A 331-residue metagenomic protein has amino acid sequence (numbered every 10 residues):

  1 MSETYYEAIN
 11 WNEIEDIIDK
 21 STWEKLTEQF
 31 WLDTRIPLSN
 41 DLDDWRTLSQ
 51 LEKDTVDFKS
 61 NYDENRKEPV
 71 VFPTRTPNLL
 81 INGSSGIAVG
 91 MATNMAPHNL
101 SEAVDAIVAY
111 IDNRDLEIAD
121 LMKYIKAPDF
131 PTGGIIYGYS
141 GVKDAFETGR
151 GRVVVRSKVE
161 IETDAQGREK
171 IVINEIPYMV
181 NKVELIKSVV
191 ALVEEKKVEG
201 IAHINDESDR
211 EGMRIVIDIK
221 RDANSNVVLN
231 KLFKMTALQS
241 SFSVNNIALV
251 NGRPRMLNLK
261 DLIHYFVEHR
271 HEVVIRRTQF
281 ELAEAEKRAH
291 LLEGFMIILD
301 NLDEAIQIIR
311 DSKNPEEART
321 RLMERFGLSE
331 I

Functional and structural regions predicted by a protein language model:
M1-L42, D129, A165, P177-Y178 (+1 more regions): Long, charged, helix-rich clamp/arm modules that form nucleic acid-engaging surfaces of large nucleic-acid-processing
K20, Q29, T74-S101, G327-I331: Conserved phosphate/anionic-ligand binding catalytic regions in large, soluble enzymes, centered on
N40-D43, M91-V153, V183: Conserved glycine-bearing catalytic or ligand-binding loops at nucleotide- and phosphate-handling centers of large
N40-K67, N174-E199: A short, contiguous, amphipathic alpha-helix enriched in charged residues
T55-R75, A109, Y137, E304-A305: A short, flexible low-complexity segment enriched in Lys/Arg and Gly/Pro that occurs in N-terminal basic tails
N65-S85, S312-E317: Short, hydrophobic/aliphatic alpha-helical segments
P77-L80, V153-T163: Short beta-strand elements
N94-R114, N174, Y178-N181, I186-K196 (+2 more regions): Extended active-site and interfacial segments that coordinate phosphate-rich ligands in large catalytic machineries
